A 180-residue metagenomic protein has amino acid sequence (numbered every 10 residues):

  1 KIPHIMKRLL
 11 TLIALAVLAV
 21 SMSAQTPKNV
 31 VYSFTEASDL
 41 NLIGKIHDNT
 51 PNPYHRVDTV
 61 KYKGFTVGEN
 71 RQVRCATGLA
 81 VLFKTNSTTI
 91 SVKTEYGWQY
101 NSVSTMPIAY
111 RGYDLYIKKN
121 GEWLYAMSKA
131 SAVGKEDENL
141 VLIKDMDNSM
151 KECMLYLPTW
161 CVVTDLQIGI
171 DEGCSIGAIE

Functional and structural regions predicted by a protein language model:
K1-K28: Bacterial Sec-dependent N-terminal signal peptides
Q25-I179: N-terminal secretory targeting modules
